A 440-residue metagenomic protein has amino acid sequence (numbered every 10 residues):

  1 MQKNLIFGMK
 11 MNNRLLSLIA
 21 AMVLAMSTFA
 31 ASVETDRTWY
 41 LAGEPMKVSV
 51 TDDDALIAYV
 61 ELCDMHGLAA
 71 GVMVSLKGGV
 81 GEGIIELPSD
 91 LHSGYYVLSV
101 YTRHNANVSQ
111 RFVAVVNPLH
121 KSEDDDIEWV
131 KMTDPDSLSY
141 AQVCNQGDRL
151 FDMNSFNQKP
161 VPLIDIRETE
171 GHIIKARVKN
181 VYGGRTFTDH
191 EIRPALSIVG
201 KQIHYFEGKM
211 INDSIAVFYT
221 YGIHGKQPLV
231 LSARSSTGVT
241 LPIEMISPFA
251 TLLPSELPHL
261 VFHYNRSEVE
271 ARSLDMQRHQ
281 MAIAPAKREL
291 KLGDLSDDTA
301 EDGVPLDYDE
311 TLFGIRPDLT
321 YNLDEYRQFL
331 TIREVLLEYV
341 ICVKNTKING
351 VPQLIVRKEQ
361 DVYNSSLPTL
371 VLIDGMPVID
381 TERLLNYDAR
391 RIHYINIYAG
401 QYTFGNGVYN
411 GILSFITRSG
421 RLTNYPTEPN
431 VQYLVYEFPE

Functional and structural regions predicted by a protein language model:
M1-E34: Bacterial Sec-dependent N-terminal signal peptides
D36, Y96, Q227, P317-L319 (+4 more regions): Envelope-exposed proteins and targeting segments
R37-L41, P88-S93, T102-D213, Y219-V343 (+2 more regions): Surface-exposed, low-complexity/disordered segments and acidic/polar micro-motifs at processing/linker regions
D53-V72, G183-A195: Short flexible loop/turn segments that cap and initiate beta-strands
H66-V74, K201-E207, V378-D380: Surface-exposed loop/edge segments in extracytoplasmic proteins
K77-I85, N212-V217: Aromatic sugar-binding surface patches on proteins that engage polysaccharides or sugar-phosphate polymers
E334-V371, T403-G420: Extracytoplasmic beta-strand/coil segments of soluble accessory domains associated with Gram-negative outer-membrane
L354-Y398, E428: Periplasmic plug
